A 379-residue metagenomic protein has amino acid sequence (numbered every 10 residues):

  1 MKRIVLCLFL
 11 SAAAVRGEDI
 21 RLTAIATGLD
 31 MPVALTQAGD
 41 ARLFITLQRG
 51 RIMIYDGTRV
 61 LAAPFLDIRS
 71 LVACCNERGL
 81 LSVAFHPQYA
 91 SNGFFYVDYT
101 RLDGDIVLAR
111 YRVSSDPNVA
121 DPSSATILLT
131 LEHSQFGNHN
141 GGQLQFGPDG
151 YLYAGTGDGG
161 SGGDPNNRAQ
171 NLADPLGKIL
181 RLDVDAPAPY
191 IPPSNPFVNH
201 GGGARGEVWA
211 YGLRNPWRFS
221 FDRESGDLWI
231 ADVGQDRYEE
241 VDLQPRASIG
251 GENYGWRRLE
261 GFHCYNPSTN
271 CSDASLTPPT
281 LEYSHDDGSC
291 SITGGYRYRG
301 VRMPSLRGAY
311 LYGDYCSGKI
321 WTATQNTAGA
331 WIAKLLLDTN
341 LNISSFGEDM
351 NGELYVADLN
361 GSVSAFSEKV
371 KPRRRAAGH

Functional and structural regions predicted by a protein language model:
M1-I4: Positively charged n-region of N-terminal signal peptides that target proteins for export
L6-G17: Hydrophobic h-region of N-terminal signal peptides that target proteins for export in Gram-negative bacteria
F9, K371-H379: Enriched but not universal
R16-G163, R218-F221, G226-Y238, H263 (+2 more regions): Acidic, Gly/Ser/Thr-rich repeat motifs that build Ca2+-stabilized beta-propeller blades
A63-N76, S123-N140, V184-W209, Y254-D287: Surface-exposed loop and turn segments in beta-propeller and other repeat-based domains that flank or scaffold
L108-D116, R168-V184, Q244-P245: Beta-propeller blade signature
G162-D174, Y190-P192, I249: Acidic/polar, solvent-exposed loop segments in beta-strand-rich repeat domains
L213, A330-M350: Conserved blade-ending motifs and adjacent loop-strand segments that build the rim/top face of beta-propeller domains
